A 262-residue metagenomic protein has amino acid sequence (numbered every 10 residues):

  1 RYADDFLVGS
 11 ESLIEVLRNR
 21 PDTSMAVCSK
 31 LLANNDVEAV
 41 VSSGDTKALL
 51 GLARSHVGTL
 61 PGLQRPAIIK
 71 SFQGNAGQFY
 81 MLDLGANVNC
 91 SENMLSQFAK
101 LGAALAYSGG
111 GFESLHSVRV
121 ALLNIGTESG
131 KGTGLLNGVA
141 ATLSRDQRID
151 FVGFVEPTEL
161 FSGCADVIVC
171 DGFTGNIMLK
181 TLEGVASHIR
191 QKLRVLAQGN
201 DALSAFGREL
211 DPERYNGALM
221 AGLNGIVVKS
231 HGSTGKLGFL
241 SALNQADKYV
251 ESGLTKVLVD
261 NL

Functional and structural regions predicted by a protein language model:
R1-V37: Phosphate/nucleotide-donor binding subsite
D4-D5, N124-S129, V155-E159, D171-G175 (+1 more regions): Glycine-rich beta-alpha junction loops
L17, P21, L32-N35, S42 (+8 more regions): Solvent-exposed alpha-helices and their adjacent loops that cap or buttress functional pockets in soluble metabolic
P21-A33, S42-A53, Q64-I69, S91-F98 (+4 more regions): Short glycine/serine/threonine-rich phosphate/pyrophosphate-binding segments that cradle anionic phosphate groups
E38, K47, D166: Conserved acidic residues
R54-M81, C164-I168, G172-L262: Glycine-rich phosphate/nucleotide-binding loop
V88-P157, D166: Glycine-rich phosphate/diphosphate-binding loop of Rossmann-like nucleotide-binding domains
